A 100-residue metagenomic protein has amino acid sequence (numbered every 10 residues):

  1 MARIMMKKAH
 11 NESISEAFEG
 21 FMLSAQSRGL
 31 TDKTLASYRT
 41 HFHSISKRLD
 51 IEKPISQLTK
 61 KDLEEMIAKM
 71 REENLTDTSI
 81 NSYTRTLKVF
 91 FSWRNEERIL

Functional and structural regions predicted by a protein language model:
A2-M5, E19-K33, R39-L100: N-terminal core-binding DNA-recognition domain of tyrosine recombinases/integrases
M6-S15: A detector for short, charged/polar N-terminal pre-domain segments
